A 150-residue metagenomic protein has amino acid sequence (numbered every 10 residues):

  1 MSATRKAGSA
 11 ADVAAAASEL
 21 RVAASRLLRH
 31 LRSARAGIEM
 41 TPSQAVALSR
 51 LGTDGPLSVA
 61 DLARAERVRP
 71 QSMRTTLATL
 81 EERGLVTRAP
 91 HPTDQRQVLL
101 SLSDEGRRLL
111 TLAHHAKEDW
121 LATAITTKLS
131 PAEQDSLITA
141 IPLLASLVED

Functional and structural regions predicted by a protein language model:
M1-P42, T126, S146: N-terminal leader segment of winged-helix/HTH proteins
R26, V46-G52, R108, D135: Pre-recognition alpha-helix immediately N-terminal to the DNA-recognition helix within helix-turn-helix or winged-helix
L27, L31-A34, E66, L109 (+2 more regions): Alpha-helical linker/hinge and terminal dimerization helices associated with HTH transcriptional regulators
H30-S72, R83, L99: N-terminal helix-turn-helix DNA-binding core of bacterial DNA-binding proteins
S49-T53, H114, P142: Short, locally clustered residues in the helix-turn-helix/winged-helix DNA-binding domain
A78-S136: Charged, amphipathic alpha-helical coiled-coil/dimerization segments
D135-D150: Exposed, interaction-prone assembly regions rather than primary DNA-binding/catalytic cores
